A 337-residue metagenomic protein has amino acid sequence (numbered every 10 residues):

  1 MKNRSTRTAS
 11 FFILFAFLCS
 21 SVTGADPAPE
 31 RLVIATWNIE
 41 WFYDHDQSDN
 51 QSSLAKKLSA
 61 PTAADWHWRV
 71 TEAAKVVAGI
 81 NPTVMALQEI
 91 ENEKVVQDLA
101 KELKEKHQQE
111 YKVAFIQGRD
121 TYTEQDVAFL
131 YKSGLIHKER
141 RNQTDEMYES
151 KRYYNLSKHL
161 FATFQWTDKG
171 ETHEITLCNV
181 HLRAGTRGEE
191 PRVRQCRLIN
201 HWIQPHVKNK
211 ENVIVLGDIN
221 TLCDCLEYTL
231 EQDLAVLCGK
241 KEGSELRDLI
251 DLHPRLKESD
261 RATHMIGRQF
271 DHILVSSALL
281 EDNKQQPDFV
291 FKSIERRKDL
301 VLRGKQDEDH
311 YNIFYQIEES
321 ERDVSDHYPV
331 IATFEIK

Functional and structural regions predicted by a protein language model:
M1-F11: Bacterial N-terminal signal peptides that target proteins for export
A9-S20: Bacterial N-terminal signal peptides
V22-K106, E110, A114-E124, R197 (+3 more regions): N-terminal, active-site-proximal structural segment of metallo-dependent hydrolase catalytic domains
G24, E93, Y154, H201 (+2 more regions): Metal-dependent phosphoester-hydrolase catalytic domains
V33-T36, T83-Q88, A114-F115, A128-F129 (+7 more regions): Structural recognition of the beta-strand scaffold that forms the well-ordered cores of secreted hydrolase catalytic
I39-Y43, I90-K94, G118-Y122, G134-I136 (+4 more regions): Solvent-exposed loop/turn segments at secondary-structure junctions within structured extracellular/periplasmic domains
S48, L156, T167-L198, H206-V207: Metal-dependent phosphoester/phosphodiester hydrolase catalytic core
I90-K94, D98-E174: Structured beta-strand-rich core segments of catalytic domains in phosphoester-bond hydrolases
